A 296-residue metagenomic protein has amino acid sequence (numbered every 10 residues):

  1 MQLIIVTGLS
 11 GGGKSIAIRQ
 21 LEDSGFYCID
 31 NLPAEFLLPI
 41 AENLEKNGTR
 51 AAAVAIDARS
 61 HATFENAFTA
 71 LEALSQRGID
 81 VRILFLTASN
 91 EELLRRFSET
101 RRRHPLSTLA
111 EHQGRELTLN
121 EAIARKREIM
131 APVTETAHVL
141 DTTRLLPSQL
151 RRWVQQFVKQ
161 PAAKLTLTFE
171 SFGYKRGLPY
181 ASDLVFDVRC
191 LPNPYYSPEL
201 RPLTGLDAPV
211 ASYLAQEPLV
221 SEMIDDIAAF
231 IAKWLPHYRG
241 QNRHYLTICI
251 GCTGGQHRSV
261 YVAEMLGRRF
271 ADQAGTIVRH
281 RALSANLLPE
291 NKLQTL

Functional and structural regions predicted by a protein language model:
M1-G12: Compact, charge-rich alpha-helical regulatory domains located at protein termini
V6, I248-C252: Hydrophobic anchor at the beta1->P-loop junction of P-loop NTPases
T7, G25-I40, A274-A285: Short beta-strand-centered segment that lines the nucleotide-binding/catalytic pocket of NTP-utilizing
G12-G13, H257-R258: Conserved glycine(s) of the Walker
A17-I18, A263: Post-Walker A alpha-helix
E22-S75, Q294-L296: Conserved nucleotide-sensing/catalytic segment adjacent to the nucleotide-binding pocket in NTP-handling enzymes
R77-R102, L140-T143, A181-P194: Conserved phosphate-donor/acceptor-positioning beta-strand/loop module used by diverse small-molecule
L119-L246, A271, A282-L288, L293-L296: C-terminal accessory "lid"/substrate-recognition subdomains
